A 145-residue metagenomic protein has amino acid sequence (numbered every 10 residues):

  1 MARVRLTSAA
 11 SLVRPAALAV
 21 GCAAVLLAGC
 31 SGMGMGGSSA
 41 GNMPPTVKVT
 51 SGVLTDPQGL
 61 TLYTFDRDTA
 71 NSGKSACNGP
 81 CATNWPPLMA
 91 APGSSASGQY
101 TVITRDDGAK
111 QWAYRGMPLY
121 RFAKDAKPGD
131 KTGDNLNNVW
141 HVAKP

Functional and structural regions predicted by a protein language model:
R3-V20: Bacterial N-terminal signal peptides that target proteins for export
L26-G29: C-terminal motif of bacterial Sec signal peptides marking the signal peptidase cleavage site
S31-G34: Bacterial signal peptide processing site
N42-V47, A90-D106: Short, flexible domain-boundary/linker segments around small modular repeats
P45-L60, T104-M117: Short, low-complexity cationic-aromatic patches
D56-A70, G79, A113-K127: Extracellular/lumenal glycan-associated surfaces
K74-Y100, N138-A143: A low-complexity, Ser/Thr/Gly/Pro-enriched, surface-exposed linker/loop concept that marks segments flanking
G98-P145: Extracytosolic low-complexity repeat regions of secreted or lipid-anchored proteins
